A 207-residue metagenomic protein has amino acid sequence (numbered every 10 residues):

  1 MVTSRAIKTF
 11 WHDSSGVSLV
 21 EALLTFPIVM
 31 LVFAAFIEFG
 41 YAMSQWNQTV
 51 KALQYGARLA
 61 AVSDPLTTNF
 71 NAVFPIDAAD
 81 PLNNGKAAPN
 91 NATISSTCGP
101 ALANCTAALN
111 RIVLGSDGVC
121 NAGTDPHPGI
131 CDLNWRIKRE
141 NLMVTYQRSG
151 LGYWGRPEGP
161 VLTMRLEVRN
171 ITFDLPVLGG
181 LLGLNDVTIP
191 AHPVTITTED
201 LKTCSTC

Functional and structural regions predicted by a protein language model:
M1-S15: N-terminal leader/signal peptides at the extreme start of proteins
V2-T3, Q54-C207: Short, conserved structural patches
S14, N47-Y55: A broad detector of short, well-ordered amphipathic alpha-helices that serve as recognition/interaction surfaces
S15-L31, E38: N-terminal signal-anchor/signal peptide hydrophobic helix marking the start of the first transmembrane segment
P27-F36, R139-Y146: Short, charged, low-hydrophobicity "junction" segments
E38-V50, P65-L66: Membrane-proximal amphipathic alpha-helices that sit immediately adjacent to an N-terminal transmembrane/signal-anchor
